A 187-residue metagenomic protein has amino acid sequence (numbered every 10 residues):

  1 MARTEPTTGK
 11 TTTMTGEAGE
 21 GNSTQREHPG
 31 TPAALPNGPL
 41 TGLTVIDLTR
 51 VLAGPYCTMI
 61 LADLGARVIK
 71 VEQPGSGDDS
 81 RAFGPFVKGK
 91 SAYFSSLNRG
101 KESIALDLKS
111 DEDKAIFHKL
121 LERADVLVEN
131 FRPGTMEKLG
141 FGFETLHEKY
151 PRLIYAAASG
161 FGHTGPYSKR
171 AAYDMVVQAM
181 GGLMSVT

Functional and structural regions predicted by a protein language model:
A2-T187: N-terminal helix-loop segment corresponding to the beta1-alpha1 unit of nucleotide/adenylate-binding folds
